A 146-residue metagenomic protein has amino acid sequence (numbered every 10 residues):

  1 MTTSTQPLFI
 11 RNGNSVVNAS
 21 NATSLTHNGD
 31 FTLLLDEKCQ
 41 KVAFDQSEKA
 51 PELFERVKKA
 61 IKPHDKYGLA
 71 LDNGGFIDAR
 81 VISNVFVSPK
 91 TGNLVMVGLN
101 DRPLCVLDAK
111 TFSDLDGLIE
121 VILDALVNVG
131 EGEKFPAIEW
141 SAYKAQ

Functional and structural regions predicted by a protein language model:
M1-Q146: Eukaryotic intrinsically disordered, low-complexity regulatory linkers and tails enriched in Ser/Thr/Pro
